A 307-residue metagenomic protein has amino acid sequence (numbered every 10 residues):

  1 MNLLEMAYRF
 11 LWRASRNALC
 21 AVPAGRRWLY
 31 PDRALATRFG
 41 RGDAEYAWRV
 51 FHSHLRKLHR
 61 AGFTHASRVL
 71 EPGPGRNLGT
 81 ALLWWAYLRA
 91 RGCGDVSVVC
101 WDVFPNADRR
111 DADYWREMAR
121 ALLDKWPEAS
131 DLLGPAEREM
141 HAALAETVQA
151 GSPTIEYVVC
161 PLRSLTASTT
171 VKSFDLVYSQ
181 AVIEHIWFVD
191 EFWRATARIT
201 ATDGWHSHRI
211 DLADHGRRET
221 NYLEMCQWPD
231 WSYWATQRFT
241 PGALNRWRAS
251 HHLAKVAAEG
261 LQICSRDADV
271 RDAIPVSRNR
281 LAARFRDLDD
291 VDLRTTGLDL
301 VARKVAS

Functional and structural regions predicted by a protein language model:
N2, Y157, L253-A258, Q262-S307: A C-terminal cap/extension of S-adenosyl-L-methionine-dependent methyltransferases that defines the acceptor-substrate
H65-N77: Conserved class I S-adenosyl-L-methionine
A86, G92-Y157: Class I S-adenosyl-L-methionine-dependent methyltransferase module
D111-A112, W205-S232: Conserved class I S-adenosyl-L-methionine
R163-V177: A short acidic, Gly/Pro-enriched loop at the edge of an enzyme's catalytic core that lines a small-molecule cofactor
V177-Y178, S207: Hydrophobic beta-strand segment of the Class I
D190-W205: A short glycine-rich, Lys/Arg-flanked "PGG" loop and its adjoining helix->strand segment in the class I
D214, S232-S250: Acceptor-substrate binding/catalytic loop of class I
